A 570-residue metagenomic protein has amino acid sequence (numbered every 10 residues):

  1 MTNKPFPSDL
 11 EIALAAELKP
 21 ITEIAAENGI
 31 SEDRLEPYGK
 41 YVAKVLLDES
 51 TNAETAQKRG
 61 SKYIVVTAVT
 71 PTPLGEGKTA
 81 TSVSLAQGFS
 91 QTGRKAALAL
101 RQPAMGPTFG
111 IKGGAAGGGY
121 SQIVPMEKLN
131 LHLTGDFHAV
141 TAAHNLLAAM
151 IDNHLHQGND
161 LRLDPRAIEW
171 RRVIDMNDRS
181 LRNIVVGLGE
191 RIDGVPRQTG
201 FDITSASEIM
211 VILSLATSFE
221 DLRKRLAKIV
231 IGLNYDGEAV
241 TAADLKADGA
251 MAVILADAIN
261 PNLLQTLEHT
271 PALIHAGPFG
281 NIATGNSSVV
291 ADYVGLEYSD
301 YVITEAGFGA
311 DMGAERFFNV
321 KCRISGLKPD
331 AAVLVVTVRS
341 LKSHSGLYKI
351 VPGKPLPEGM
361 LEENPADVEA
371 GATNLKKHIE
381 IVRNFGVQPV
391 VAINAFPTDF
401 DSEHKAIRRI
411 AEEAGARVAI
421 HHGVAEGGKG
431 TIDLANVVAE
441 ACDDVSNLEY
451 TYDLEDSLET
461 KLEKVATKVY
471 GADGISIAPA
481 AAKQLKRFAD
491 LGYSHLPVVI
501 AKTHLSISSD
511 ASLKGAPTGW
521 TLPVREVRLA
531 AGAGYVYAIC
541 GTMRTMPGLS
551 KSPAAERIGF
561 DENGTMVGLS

Functional and structural regions predicted by a protein language model:
T2-S570: Flexible phosphate-sensing "switch/lid" loops adjacent to ATP/NTP-binding sites across phosphate-transfer
